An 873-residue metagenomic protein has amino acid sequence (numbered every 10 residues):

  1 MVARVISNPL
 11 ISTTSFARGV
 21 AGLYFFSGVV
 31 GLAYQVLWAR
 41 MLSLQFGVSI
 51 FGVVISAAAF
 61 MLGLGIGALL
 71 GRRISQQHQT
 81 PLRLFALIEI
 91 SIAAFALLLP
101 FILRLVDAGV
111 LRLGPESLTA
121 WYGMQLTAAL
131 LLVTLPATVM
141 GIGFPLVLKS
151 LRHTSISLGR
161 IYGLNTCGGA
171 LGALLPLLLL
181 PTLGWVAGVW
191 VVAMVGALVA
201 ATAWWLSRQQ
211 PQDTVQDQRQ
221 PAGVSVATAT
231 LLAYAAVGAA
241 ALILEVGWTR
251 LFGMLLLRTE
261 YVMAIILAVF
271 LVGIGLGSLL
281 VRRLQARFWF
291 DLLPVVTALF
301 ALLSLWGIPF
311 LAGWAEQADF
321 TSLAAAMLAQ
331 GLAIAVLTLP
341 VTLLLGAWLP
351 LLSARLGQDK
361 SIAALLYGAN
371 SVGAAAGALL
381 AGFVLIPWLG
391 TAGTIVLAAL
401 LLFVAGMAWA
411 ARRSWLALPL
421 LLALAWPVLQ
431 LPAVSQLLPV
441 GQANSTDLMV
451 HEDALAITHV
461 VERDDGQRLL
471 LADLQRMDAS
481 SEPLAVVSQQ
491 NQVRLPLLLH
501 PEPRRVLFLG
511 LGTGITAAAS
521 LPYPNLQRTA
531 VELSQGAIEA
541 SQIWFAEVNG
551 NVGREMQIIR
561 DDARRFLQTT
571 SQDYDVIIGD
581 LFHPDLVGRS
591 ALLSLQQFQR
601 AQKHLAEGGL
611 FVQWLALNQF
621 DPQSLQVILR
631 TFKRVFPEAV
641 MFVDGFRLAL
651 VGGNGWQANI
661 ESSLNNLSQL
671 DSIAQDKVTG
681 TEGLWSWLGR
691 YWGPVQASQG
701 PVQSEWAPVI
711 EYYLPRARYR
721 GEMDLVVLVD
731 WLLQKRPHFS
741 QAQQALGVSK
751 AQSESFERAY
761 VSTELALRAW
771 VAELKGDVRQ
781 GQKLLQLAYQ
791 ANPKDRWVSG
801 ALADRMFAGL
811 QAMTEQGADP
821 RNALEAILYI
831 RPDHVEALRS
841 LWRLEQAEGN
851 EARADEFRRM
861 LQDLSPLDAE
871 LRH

Functional and structural regions predicted by a protein language model:
V2-S662: Alpha-helical transmembrane segments of multi-pass membrane proteins
I660-V761: SAM/dcSAM-binding transferase cores
A791, I830, D863-L867: Structural marker of alpha-solenoid helical repeat scaffolds
W797-V798, A837, E870-L871: TPR alpha-solenoid repeat register
A801-L802, S840: Canonical tetratricopeptide repeat
